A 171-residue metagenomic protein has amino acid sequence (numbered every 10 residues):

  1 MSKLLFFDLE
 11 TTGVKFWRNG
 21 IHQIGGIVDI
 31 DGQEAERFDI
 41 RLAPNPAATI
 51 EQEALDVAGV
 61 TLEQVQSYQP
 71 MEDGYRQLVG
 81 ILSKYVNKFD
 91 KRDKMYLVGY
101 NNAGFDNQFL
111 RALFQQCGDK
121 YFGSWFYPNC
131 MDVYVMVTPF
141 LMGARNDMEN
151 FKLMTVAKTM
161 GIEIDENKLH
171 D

Functional and structural regions predicted by a protein language model:
S2-K3, R18-H22, V28-V60, V86-D171: Metal-dependent phosphoesterase core characteristic of DEDDh/y 3'-5' exonuclease domains
L4-D8: Short, hydrophobic/glycine-enriched beta-strand segments
L9-W17: Short acidic, Gly/Ser-rich segments with clustered Asp/Glu that frequently serve as metal-coordination loops in enzyme
A58-Y85: Metal-dependent phosphoesterase signature
